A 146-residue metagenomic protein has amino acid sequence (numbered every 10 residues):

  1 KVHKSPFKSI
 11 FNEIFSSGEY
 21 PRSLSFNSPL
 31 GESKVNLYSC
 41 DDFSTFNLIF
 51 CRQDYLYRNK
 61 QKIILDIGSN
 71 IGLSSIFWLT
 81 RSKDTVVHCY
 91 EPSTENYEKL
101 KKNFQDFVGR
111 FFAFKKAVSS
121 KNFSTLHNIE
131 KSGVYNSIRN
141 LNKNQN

Functional and structural regions predicted by a protein language model:
K1-N146: Phosphate/nucleotide-binding beta-alpha loop and adjacent structural elements of enzyme active sites
